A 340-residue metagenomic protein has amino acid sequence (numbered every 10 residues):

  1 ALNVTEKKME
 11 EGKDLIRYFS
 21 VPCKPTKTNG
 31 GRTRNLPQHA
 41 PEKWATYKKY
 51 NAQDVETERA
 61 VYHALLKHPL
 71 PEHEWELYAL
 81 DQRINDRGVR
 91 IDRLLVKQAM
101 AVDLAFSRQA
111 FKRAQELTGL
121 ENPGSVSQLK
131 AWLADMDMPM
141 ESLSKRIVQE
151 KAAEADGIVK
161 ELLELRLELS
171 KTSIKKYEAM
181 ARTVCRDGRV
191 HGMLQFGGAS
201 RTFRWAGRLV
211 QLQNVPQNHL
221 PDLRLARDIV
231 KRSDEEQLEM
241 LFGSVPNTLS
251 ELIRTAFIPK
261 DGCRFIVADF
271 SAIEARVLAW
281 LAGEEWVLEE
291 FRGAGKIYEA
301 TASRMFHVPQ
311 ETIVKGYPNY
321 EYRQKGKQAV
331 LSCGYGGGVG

Functional and structural regions predicted by a protein language model:
A1-E10, D14-L249, I258, G262-R264 (+4 more regions): Conserved "right-hand" nucleotidyltransferase catalytic core of DNA-directed polymerases
N3-V4, K67, D86, D135-M138 (+4 more regions): Short, well-ordered loop/turn and helix-capping segments at boundaries between secondary-structure elements and domains
T33, M138-E141, S303-G340: Conserved catalytic core of nucleic-acid polymerases
W75, S107-Q109, R292-G293, C333-V339: Short acidic alpha-helix initiation/capping motifs at coil-to-helix transition points, especially at protein N-termini
V96, F265, E285-E289, I313-K315 (+1 more regions): Short beta-alpha connecting loops at secondary-structure transitions that line or flank enzyme active sites
S244, T248, I297, G337: Conserved active-site and cofactor/substrate-binding residues in soluble primary-metabolism enzymes
T255, F265-A268, R276-V277, G283: C-terminal RecA-like lobe
E274-V308: Metal-dependent catalytic core segments for phosphate chemistry
